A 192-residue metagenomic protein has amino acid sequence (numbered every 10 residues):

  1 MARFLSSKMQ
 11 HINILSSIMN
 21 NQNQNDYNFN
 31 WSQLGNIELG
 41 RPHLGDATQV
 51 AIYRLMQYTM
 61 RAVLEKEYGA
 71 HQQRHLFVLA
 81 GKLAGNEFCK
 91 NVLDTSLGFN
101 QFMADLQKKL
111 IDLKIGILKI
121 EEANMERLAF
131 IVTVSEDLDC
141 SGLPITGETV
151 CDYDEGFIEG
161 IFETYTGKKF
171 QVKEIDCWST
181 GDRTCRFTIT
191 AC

Functional and structural regions predicted by a protein language model:
A2-D152, D176-R186, T190-C192: N-terminal accessory segment detector
L110-I117, F162-F170: Short secondary-structure junctions
G142-P144, D152, E163-Q171: C-terminal and inter-domain tail/linker signature
Y153-F157: Short amphipathic alpha-helical face segments that pack within enzyme cores and frequently flank/anchor catalytic
